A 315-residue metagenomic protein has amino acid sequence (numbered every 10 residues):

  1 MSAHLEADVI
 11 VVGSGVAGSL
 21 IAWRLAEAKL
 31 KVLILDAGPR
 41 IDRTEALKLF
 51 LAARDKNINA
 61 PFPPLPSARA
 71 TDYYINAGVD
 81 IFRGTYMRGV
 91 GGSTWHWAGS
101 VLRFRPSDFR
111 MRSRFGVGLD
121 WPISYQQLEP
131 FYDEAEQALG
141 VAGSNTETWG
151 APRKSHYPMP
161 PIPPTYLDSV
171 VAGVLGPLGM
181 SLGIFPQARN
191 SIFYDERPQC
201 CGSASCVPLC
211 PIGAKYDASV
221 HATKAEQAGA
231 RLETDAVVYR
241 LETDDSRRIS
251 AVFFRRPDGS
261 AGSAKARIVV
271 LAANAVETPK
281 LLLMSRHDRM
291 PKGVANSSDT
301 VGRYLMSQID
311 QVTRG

Functional and structural regions predicted by a protein language model:
M1-E6: A short, basic/flexible loop-to-alpha-helix module at the beginning of a structural domain
A7-I34: N-terminal Rossmann-like FAD-binding beta1-loop-alpha1 element of flavoenzymes
E27, K31-I34, G38-L51, Q227 (+3 more regions): Glycine-rich loop(s) and the adjacent beta-strand/alpha-helix scaffold that form part
L30, A37-G99, Y125-E134, D168-G176: N-terminal FAD cofactor-binding segment of flavoenzymes
I58-P61, D72-Y74, R112-V238: Conserved redox-cofactor binding core of oxidoreductases
W95-G116: Periplasmic solute-binding protein
D195-R197, D244-S250: A short, glycine/Asx- and small/polar-enriched loop/turn that sits immediately N-terminal to a beta-strand
